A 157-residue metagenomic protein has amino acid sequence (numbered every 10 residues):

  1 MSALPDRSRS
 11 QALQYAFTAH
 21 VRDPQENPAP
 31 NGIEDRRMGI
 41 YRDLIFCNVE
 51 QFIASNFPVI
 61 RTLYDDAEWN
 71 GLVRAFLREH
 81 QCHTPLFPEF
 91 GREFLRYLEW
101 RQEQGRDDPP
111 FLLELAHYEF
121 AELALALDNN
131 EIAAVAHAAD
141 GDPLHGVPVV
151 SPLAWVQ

Functional and structural regions predicted by a protein language model:
M1-R42: Charged, compositionally biased N-terminal leader segments and the immediate start of the first structured element
A3-L4, E34, L44-F46, D108 (+1 more regions): Short secondary-structure boundary micro-motifs
F17, L72-L77, F94: Short alpha-helical scaffolding segments that buttress acidic/His motifs in well-ordered protein cores
V21, L63-Y64, L98: Hydrophobic residues in alpha-helical segments
Q25-P28, D66-E68, P88-R96: Short, compositionally biased low-complexity segments
P30-A75: Glycine/small-residue-rich interface belts in oligomeric ring/scaffold proteins and their assembly partners
E79-Q157: Charged mid-protein connector segments
